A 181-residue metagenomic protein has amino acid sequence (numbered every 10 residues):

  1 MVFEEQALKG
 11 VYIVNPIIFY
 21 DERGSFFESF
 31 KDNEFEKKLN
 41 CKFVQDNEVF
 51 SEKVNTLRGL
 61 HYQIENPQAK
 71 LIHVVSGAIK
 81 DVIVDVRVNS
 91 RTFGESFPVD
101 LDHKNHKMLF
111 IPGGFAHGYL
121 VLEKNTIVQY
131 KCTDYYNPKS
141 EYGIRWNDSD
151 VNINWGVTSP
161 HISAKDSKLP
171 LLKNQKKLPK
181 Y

Functional and structural regions predicted by a protein language model:
M1-N105, N125, Y130-Y181: Non-catalytic, conserved peripheral segments adjacent to functional cores
L101-K124: Conserved metal-binding segment of the jelly-roll/cupin
